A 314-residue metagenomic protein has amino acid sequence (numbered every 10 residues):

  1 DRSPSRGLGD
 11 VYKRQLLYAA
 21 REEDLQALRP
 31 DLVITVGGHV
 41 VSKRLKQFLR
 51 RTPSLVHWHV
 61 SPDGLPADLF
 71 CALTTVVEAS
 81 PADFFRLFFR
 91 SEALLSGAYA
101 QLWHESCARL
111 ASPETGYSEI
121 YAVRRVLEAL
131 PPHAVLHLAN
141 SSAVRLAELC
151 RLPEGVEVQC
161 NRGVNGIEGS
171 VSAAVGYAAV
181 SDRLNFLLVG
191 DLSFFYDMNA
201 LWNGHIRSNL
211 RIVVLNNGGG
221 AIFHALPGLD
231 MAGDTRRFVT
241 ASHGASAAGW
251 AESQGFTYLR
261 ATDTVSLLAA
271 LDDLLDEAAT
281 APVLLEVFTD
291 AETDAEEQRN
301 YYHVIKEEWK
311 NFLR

Functional and structural regions predicted by a protein language model:
D1-L8, Y12: Single conserved hydrophobic/aromatic residue that forms the stacking wall/gate of nucleotide- or nucleobase-binding
S5, E23-L28, R50-R51, D68-F70 (+6 more regions): Solvent-exposed alpha-helices and their adjacent loops that cap or buttress functional pockets in soluble metabolic
S5-R6, H57-D63, I212-N216: Short internal beta-strands
L17-A67: Phosphate/diphosphate-binding loops
L32, V135, L184-F186: Structural motif
L49-V144, T264-R314: Phosphate/pyrophosphate-binding active-site segments
L146-R314: Thiamine diphosphate
